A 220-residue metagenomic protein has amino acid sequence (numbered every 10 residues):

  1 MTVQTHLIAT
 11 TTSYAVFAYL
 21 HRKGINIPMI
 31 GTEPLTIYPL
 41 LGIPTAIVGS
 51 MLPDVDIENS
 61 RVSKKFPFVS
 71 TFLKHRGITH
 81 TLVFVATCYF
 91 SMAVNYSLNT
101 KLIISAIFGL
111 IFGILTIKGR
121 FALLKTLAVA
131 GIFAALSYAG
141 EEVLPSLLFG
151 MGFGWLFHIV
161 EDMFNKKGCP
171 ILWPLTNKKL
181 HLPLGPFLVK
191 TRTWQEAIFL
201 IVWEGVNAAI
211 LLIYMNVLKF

Functional and structural regions predicted by a protein language model:
M1-F220: N-terminal membrane-targeting hydrophobic helices
